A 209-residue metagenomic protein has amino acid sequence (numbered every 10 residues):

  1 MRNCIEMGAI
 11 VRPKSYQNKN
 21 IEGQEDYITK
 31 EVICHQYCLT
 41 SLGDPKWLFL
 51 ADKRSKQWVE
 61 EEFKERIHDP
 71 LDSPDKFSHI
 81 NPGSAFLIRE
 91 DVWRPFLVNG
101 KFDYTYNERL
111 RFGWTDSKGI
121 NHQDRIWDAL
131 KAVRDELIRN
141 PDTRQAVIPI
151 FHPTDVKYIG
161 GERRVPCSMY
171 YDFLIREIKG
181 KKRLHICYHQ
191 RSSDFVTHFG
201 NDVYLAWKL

Functional and structural regions predicted by a protein language model:
M1-K208: Terminal, non-catalytic protein-protein interaction segments that mediate quaternary/complex assembly
